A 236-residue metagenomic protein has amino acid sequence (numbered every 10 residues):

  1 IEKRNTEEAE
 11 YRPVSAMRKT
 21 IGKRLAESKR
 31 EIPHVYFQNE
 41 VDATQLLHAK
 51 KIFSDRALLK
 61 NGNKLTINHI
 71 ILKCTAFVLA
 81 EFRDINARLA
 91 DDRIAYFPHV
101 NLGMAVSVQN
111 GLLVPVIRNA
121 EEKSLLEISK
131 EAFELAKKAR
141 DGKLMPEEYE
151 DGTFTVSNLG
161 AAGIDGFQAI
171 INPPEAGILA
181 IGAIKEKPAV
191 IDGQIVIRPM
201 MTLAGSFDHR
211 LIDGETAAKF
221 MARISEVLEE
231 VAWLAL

Functional and structural regions predicted by a protein language model:
I1-L236: C-terminal catalytic/motor cores of large multi-domain enzyme assemblies
